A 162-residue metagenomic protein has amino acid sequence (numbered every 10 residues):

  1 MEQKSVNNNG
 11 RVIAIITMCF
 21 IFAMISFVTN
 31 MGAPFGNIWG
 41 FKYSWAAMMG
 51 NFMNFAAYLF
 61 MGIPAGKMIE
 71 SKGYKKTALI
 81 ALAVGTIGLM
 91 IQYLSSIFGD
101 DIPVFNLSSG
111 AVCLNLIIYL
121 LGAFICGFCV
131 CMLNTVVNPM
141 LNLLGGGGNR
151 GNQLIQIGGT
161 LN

Functional and structural regions predicted by a protein language model:
M1-I25, P103-G110: Cytosolic juxtamembrane N-terminal segment immediately preceding the first transmembrane helix of multi-pass
I13-F41, N134-N138: Extracytoplasmic
S26, A83-V112: C-terminal ends and interior cores of transmembrane alpha-helices in multi-pass membrane transporters/permeases
M48-I69: Central cavity-lining transmembrane alpha-helices of secondary-active solute carriers, predominantly the Major
L59, L79, T86-I87: Small-residue-rich packing faces within the transmembrane alpha-helices of Major Facilitator Superfamily
M132-G146: Intracellular juxtamembrane helix-capping segments at the cytosolic ends of symmetry-related transmembrane helices
R150-N162: Glycine-rich segments within core transmembrane alpha-helices of 12-TM secondary carriers
